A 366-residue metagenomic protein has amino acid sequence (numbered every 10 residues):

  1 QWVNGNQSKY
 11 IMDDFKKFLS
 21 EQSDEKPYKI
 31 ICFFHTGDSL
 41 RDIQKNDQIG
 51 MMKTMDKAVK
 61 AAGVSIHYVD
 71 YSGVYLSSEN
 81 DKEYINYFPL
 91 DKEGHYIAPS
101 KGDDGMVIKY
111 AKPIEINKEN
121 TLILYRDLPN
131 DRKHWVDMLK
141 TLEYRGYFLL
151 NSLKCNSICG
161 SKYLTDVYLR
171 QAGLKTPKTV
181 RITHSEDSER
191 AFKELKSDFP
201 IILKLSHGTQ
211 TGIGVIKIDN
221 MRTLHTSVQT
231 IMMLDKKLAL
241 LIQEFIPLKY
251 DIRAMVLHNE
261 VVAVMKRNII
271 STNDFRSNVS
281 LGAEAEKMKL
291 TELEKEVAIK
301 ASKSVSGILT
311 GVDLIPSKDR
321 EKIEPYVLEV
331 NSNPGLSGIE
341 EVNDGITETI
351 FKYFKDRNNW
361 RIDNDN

Functional and structural regions predicted by a protein language model:
W2-F148: ATP-binding N-terminal substructure of ATP-dependent carboxylate-amine bond-forming enzymes
W2-K29, K289, K303-G307, P316-N366: C-terminal active-site "lid" helix and adjoining low-complexity regulatory extension at the edge of ATP-using catalytic
I31-F34, N117, E143-L240, E292: Active-site nucleotide/adenylate-binding loops and adjacent lid/helix of ATP-dependent enzymes
M52-D56, V136-K140, D166, E189-F192 (+3 more regions): Short amphipathic alpha-helical segments and helix-helix/interface helices
I201, A263, T310, Y326-L328: Protein kinase-like catalytic core scaffold
G208-Q210, F245-L248, K318-R320: A short beta-turn/loop motif at secondary-structure boundaries
V215-A301: Phosphate-binding site of ATP-dependent enzymes
R253, D313-I315: Short, surface-exposed charged micro-motifs
